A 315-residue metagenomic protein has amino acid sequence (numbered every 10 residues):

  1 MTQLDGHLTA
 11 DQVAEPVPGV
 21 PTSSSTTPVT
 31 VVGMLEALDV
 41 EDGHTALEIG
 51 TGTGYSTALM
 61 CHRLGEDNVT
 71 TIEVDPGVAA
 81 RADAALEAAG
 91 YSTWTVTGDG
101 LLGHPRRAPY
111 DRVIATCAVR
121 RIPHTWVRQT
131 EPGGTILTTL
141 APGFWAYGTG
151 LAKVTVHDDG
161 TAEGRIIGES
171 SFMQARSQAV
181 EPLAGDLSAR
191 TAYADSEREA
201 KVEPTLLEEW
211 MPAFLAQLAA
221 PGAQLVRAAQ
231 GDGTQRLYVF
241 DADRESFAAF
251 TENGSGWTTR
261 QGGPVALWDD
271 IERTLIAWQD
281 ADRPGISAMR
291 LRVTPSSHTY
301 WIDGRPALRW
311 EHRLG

Functional and structural regions predicted by a protein language model:
M1-L47, V78, A82, E87 (+2 more regions): Class I SAM-dependent transferase core
G19-V31, L218-P221, F250, R260-Q261 (+1 more regions): Hydrophobic alpha-helical segments that drive targeting, anchoring, or assembly
T26-V29, L35-L137, G143-W145: Conserved nucleotide-cofactor-binding alpha/beta core module
S92, G103, A162-S171, E245-A249: Glycine-centered structural positions embedded in regular secondary structure
R120-G233, W310-L314: Class I SAM-binding transferase module
H157, Q230, D241-A242, T251: Acidic surface patches and DE-rich sequence motifs
R236-Y238: Extended alpha-helical interaction scaffolds used for oligomerization/partner binding
R244-G315: C-terminal target-recognition/interaction regions appended to catalytic cores
